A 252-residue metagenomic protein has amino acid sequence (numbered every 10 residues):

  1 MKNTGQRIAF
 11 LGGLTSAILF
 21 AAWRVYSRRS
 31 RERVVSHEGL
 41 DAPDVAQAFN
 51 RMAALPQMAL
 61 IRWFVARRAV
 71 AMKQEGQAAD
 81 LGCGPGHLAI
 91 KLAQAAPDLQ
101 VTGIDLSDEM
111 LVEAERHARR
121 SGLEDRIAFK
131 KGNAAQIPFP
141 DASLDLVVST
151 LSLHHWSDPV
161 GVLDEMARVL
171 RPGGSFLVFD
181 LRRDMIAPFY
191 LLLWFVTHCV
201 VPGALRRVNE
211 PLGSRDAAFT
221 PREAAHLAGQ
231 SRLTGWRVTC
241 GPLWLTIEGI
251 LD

Functional and structural regions predicted by a protein language model:
Q6-G13, I18-K73: Conserved class I S-adenosyl-L-methionine
R29, R33, F179-I247: C-terminal alpha-helical "lid/dimerization" subdomain adjacent to the S-adenosyl-L-methionine
M72-K73, E124, D141, L163: A short, aliphatic-rich alpha-helical micro-motif
A79, P85-Q136: Class I SAM-dependent methyltransferase SAM/SAH-binding core
A135-L146: A short acidic, Gly/Pro-enriched loop at the edge of an enzyme's catalytic core that lines a small-molecule cofactor
L146-D158: A short SAM/SAH-binding and catalytic strip from SAM-dependent methyltransferases
G161-P172: A short glycine-rich, Lys/Arg-flanked "PGG" loop and its adjoining helix->strand segment in the class I
